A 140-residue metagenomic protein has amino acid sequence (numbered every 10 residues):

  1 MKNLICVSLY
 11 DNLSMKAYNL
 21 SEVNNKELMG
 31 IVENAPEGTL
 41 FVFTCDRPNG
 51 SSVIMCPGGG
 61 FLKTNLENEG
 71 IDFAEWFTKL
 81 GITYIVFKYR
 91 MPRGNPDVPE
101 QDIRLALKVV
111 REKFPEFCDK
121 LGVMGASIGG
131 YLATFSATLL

Functional and structural regions predicted by a protein language model:
M1-R47, P96: N-terminal cap/lid segment of alpha/beta-hydrolase-fold proteins
G50-G58: Short beta-strand element of the alpha/beta-hydrolase
S52, T78-I85: A fold-wide structural signal in alpha/beta-hydrolase
G58, I82, Y89-M91: Active-site loop/turn elements of alpha/beta-hydrolase fold enzymes, especially the short glycine-/histidine-rich
N65-L66, D72, F87-D119: Catalytic nucleophile-loop/oxyanion-hole region of alpha/beta-hydrolase and closely related hydrolase-like folds
L105-L140: Primarily recognizes the serine-hydrolase "nucleophile elbow" in alpha/beta-hydrolase and SGNH/GDSL folds
